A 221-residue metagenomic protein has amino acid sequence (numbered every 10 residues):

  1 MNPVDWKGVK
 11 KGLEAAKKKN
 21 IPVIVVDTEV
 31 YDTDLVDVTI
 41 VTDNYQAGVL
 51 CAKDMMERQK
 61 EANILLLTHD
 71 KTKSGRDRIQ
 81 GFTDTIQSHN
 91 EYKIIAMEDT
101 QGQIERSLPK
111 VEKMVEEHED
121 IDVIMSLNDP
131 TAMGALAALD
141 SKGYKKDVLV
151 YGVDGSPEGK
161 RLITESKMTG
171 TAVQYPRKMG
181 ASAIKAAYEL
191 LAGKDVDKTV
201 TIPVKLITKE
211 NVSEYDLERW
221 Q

Functional and structural regions predicted by a protein language model:
M1-K17, F82, I95-A96, Q101-R161: Hydrophobic alpha-helical
W6-Q46, E57, N63, D154-E165 (+2 more regions): Flexible loop/hinge segments that line or gate small-molecule binding clefts
I24, L65, I95, M125 (+3 more regions): Structural detector of well-ordered beta-strand residues that form the stable sheet scaffold of enzyme domains
L35-T39, T68-T72, I95-D99, D120-D122: Second-shell loop/turn segments in exported
T39-I64, R76-D77, I104-L108, S156-G159 (+1 more regions): Hydrophobic alpha-helical segments within soluble ligand-binding/sensing domains
A47-C51, S74-Y92, R106, K110 (+2 more regions): Short, solvent-exposed amphipathic alpha-helices that sit in or adjacent to ligand/effector-binding or catalytic
T85-I86, Y175-Q221: Hinge/cleft segment of the Venus flytrap/periplasmic-binding protein
